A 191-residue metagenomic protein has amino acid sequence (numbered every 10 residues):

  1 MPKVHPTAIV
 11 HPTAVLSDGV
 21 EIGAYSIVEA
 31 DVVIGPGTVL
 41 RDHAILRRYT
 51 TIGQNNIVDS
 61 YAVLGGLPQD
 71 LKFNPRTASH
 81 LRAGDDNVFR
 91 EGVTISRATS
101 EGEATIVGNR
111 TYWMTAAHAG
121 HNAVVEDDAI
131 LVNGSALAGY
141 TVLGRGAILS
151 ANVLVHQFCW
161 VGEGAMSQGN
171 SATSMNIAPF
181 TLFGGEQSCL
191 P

Functional and structural regions predicted by a protein language model:
K3-G184: Structural signal for interior beta-strand "rungs" in well-ordered beta-sheet cores of soluble enzyme domains
G185-P191: Short, intrinsically disordered, charge-balanced linker/junction segments flanking boundaries in proteins
